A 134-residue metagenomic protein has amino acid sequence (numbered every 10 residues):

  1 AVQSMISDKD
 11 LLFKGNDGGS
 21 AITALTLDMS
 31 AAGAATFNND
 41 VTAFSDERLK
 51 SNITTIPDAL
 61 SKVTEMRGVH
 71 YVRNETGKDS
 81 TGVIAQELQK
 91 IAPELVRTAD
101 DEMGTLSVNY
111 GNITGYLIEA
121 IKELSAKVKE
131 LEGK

Functional and structural regions predicted by a protein language model:
A1-T42, R48, E102-G104, L124: Beta-strand-rich receptor-binding modules of extracellular spikes/adhesins
G19, L25-L27, T55, N109-Y116: Short alpha-helix boundary/capping segments
T36-Y110, K127-K134: C-terminal intramolecular chaperone/autoprocessing and neck/assembly modules of extracellular spikes and adhesins
T114, I118-E132: Long amphipathic alpha-helical coiled-coil
